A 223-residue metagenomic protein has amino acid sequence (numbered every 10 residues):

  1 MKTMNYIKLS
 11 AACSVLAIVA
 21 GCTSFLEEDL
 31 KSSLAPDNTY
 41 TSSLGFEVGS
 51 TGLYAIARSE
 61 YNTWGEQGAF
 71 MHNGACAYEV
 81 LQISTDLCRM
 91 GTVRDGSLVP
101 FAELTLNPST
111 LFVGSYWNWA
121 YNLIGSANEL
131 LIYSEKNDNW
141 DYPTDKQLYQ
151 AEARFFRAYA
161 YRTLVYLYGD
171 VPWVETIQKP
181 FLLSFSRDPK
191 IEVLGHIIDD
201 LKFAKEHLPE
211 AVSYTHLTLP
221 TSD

Functional and structural regions predicted by a protein language model:
M1-K31: Bacterial Sec-dependent N-terminal signal peptides
C22-G74: Membrane-proximal, proline-rich intrinsically disordered regions
S24, L164-W173: Proline-centered turn/helix-capping motifs that create local helix->coil transitions or kinks
S32-A35, T105-L106, E175-L182: Short linear capping/connector segments at secondary-structure termini
E47, A55-Y61, G65, M90-Y168 (+3 more regions): Conserved, well-structured interaction surfaces
G65-L87, P172: Short, solvent-exposed turn/loop segments enriched in Gly/Ser/Thr/Pro and often Arg
F156, Q178-K179, S222: An acidic- and aromatic-residue-enriched active-site/binding cleft used to recognize and process polar
T215-T221: Conserved small/polar residues in nucleotide/adenosyl-binding loops
